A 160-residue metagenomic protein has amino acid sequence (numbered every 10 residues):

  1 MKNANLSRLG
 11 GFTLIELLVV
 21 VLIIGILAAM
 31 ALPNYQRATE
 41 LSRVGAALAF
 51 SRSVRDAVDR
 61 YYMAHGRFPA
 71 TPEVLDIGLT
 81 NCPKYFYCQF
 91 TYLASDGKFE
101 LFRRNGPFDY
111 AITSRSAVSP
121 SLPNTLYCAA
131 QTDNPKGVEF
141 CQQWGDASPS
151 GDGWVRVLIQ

Functional and structural regions predicted by a protein language model:
M1-S7: N-terminal secretory signal peptides that target proteins for export/translocation
S7-T39: N-terminal single-pass transmembrane signal-anchor helix
T13, L18, I24, D56 (+3 more regions): Residue-level marker of intrinsically disordered, low-complexity segments enriched for small/polar residues
I24, A38-L41, G78-L79, D96-G97: Alpha-helix termini
A29, P33, R37-L75: Conserved hydrophobic/amphipathic alpha-helical signal-anchor segments
M63-Q160: Periplasmic/extracellular, small/polar-rich flexible segments of pilin-like filament-forming proteins
